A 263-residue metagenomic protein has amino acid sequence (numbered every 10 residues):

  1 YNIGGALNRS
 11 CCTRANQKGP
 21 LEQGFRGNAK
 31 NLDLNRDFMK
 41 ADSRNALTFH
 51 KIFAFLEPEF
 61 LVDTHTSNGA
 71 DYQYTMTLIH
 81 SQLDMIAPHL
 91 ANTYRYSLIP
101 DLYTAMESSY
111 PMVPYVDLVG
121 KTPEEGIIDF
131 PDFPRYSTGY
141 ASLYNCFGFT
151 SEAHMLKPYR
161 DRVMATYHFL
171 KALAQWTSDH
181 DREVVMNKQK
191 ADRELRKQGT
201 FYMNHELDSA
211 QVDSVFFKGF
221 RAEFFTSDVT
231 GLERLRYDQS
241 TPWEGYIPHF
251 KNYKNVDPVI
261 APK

Functional and structural regions predicted by a protein language model:
Y1-P123, I127-D132: Active-site/substrate-binding loop(s) of hydrolase catalytic cores
L118-K263: Hard-cation-handling environments
